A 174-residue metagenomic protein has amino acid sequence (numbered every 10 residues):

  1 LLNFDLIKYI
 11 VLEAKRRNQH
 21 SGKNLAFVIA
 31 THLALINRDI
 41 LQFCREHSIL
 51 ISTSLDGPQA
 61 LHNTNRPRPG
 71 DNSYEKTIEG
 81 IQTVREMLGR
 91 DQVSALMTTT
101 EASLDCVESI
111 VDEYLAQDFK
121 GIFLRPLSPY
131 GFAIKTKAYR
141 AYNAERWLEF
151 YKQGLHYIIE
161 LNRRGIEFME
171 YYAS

Functional and structural regions predicted by a protein language model:
L1-L61, R68-K76, M97-S109: Canonical radical SAM enzyme core domain
R17, A34, G80-T83, Y157: Short alpha-helical scaffold segments that flank and stabilize functional sites
N63-E75, Q82, E86-S174: Radical SAM enzyme [4Fe-4S]-AdoMet core and its adjacent flexible, acidic and glycine-rich loops/tails across
